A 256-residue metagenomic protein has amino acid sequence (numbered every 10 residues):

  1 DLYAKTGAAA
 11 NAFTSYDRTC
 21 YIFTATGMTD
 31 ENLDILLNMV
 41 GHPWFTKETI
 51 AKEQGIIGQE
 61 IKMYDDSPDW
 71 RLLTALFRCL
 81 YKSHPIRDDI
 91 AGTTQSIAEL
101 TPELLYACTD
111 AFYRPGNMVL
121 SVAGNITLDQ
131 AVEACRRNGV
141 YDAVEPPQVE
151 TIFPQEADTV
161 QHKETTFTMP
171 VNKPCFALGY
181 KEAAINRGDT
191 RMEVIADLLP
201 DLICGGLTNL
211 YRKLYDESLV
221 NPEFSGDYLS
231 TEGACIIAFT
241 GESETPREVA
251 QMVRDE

Functional and structural regions predicted by a protein language model:
L2-V149, K173, R187, I195 (+3 more regions): Charge-rich, well-structured scaffold segments of protease-associated domains
I126, P154, K181-E182: Glycine-rich beta-alpha junction loops
E150-V160: Short proline/glycine- and acidic-rich turn/helix-capping motifs at secondary-structure junctions
V160-T168: Short amphipathic
C175-Y180: Active-site-flanking beta-strand signature of metal-NTP-handling nucleotidyl enzymes and homologous cyclase-like
